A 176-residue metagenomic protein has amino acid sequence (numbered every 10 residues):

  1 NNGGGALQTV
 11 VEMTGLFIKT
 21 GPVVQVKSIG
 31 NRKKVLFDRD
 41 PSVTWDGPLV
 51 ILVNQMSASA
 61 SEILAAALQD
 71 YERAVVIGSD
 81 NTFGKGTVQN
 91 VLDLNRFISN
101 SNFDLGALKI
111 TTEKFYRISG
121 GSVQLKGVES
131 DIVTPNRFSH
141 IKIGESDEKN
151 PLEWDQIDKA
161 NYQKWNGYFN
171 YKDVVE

Functional and structural regions predicted by a protein language model:
N2-D158: Conserved acidic, small-residue-rich alpha-beta core segments centered on
K159-E176: Hard-cation-handling environments
